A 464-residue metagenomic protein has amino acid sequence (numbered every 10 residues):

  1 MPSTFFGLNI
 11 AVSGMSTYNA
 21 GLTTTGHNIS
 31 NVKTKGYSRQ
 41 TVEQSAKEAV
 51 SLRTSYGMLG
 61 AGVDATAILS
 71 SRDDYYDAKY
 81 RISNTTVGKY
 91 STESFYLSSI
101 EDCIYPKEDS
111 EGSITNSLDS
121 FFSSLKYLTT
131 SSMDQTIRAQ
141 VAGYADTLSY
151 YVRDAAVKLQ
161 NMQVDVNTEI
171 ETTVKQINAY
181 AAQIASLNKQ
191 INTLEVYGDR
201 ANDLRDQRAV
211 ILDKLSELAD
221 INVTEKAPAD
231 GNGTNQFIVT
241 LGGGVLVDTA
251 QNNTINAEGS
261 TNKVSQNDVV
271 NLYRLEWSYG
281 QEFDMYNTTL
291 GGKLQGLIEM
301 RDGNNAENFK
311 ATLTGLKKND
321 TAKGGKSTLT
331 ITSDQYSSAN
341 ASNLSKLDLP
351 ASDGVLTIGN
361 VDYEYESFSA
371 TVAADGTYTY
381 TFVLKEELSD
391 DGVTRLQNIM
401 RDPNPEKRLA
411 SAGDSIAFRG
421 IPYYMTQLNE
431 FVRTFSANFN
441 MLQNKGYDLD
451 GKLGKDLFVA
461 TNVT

Functional and structural regions predicted by a protein language model:
P2-S13, T17-T86, T92, Y96 (+1 more regions): Phosphate-proximal small/polar/acidic motifs at interfaces that engage nucleotide phosphates, polyphosphates
T23-G26, S30, F122, S149 (+6 more regions): Structural signal for well-ordered, non-membrane alpha-helices
Y80-Q176, A182, K189: Extracytoplasmic/periplasmic terminal helices and flexible tails
Y144, T173-Q176, Y180, L187 (+3 more regions): Internal, well-ordered alpha-helical segments in soluble enzyme and binding-protein domains
